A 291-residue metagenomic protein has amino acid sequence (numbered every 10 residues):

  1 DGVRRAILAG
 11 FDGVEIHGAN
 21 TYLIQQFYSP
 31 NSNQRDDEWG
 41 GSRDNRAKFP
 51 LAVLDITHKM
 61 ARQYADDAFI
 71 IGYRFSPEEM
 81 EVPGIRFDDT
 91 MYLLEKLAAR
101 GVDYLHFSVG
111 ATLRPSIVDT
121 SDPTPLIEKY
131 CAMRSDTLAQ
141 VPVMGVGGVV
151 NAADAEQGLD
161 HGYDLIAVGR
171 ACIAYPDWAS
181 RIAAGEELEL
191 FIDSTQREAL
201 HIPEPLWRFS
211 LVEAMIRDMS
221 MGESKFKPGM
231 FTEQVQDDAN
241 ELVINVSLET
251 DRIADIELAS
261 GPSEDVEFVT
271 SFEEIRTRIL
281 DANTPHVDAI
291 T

Functional and structural regions predicted by a protein language model:
D1-G222: Flavin-dependent oxidoreductase catalytic cores
E223-T291: Active-site- and interface-proximal helix/loop "cap" or "latch" segments in soluble metabolic and energy-transducing
